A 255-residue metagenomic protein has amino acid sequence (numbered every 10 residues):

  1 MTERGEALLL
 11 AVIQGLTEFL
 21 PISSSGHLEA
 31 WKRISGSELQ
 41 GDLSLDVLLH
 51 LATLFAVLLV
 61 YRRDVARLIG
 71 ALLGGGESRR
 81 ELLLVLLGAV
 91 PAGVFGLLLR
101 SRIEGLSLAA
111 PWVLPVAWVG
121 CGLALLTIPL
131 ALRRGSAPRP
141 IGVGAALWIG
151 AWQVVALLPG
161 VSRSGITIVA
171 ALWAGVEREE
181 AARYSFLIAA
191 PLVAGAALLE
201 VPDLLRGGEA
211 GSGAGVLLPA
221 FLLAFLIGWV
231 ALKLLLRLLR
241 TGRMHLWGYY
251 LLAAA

Functional and structural regions predicted by a protein language model:
M1-A255: Multi-pass membrane proteins that catalyze or facilitate reactions on polyprenyl-/lipid-phosphate substrates and their
